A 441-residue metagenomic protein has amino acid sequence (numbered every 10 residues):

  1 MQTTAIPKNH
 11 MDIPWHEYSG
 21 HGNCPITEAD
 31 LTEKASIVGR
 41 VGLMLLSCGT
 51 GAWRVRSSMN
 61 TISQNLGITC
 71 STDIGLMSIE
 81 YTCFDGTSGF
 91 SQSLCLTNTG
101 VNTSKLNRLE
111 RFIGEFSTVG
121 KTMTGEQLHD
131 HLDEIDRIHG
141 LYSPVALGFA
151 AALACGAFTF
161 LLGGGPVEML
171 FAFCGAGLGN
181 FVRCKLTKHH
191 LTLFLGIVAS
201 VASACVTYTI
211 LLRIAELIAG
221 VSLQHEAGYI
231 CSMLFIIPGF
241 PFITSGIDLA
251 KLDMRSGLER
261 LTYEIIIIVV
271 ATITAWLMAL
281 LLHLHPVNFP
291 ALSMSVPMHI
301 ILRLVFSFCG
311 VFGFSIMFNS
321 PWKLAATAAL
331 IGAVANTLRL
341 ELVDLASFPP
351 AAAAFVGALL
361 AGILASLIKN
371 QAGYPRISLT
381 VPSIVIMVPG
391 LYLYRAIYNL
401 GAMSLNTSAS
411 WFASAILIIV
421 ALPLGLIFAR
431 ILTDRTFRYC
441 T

Functional and structural regions predicted by a protein language model:
M1-D130, E134-D136: Soluble N-terminal domains of membrane-associated systems
E126-H139, L153-G164, R183-L191, L282-S295 (+3 more regions): Short juxtamembrane and helix-loop transition motifs at transmembrane-helix boundaries in membrane proteins
L141-T244, I316-F318, W322, T327: Core alpha-helical transmembrane segments of integral membrane proteins
A157-L162, L178-T187, S203, T207-A215 (+7 more regions): Alpha-helical membrane-inserting segments
T159-G175, Q224-P238, P290-F306, A346-L360 (+1 more regions): Structural signature of hydrophobic alpha-helical transmembrane segments
A215-Q224, L282-V296, N399-S410: Membrane-interface helix termini and inter-helical loops of multi-pass transporters
G228-M233, T244-D248, L252-I268, L302 (+1 more regions): C-terminal transmembrane helix-loop-helix hairpin of multi-pass membrane proteins
T244-M294, M298-F314: Membrane-embedded hairpin module used as a gating/binding unit in multi-pass transport and secretion proteins
